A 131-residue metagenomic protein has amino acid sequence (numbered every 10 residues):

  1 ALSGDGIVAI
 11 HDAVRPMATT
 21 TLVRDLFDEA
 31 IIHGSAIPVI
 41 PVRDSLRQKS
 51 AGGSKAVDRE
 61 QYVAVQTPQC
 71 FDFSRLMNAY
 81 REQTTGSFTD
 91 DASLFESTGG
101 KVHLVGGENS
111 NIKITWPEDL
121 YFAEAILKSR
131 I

Functional and structural regions predicted by a protein language model:
A1-A51, Q66-T67: Conserved beta-loop-beta/alpha segment of the NTase-like Rossmann-fold superfamily that binds/positions NTPs
G4, L26, V57-R59, L76 (+1 more regions): Hydrophobic alpha-helical segments, principally membrane-spanning helices and signal/leader peptides
G4-G6, G34, G52-G53, G86 (+2 more regions): Residue-identity detector for glycine
D5-G6, K55-A56, Q69-F73: A short alpha-helix capping/helix-coil boundary motif
R47-V57, S97: Acidic/His-rich active-site region of diverse nucleotide-sugar glycosyltransferases
K55-V65: A recurrent flexible, glycine/aromatic-enriched loop bordering the glycosyltransferase active site that acts as
V63-I131: Conserved alpha/beta core of the MobA/IspD/sugar-nucleotide pyrophosphorylase nucleotidyltransferase superfamily
